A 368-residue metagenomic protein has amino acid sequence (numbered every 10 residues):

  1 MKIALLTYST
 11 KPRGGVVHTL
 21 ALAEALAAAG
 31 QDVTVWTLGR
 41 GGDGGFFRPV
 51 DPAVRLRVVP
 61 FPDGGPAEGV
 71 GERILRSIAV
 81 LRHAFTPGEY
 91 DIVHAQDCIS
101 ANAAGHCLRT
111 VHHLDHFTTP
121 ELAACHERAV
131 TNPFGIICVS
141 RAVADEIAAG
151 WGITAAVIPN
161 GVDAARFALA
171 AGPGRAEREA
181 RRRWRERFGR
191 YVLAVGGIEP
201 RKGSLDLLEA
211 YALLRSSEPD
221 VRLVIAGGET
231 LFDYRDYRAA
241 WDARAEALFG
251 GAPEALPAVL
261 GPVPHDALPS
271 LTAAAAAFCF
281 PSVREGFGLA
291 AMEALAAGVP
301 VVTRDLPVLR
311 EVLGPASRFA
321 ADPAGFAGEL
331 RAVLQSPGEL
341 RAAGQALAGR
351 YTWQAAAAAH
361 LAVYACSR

Functional and structural regions predicted by a protein language model:
A4, I137, R185-K202, L208-Y211 (+1 more regions): Conserved donor-binding/catalytic core segment of Leloir-type glycosyltransferases
L5-P12, E24-R73: N-terminal strand-loop element at the rim of the active site of nucleotide-sugar-dependent glycosyltransferases
A142, G161: Carbohydrate-associated surface elements
G227, R238-V263: Nucleotide-activated donor-binding/catalytic signature segment of Leloir-type glycosyltransferases, i.e., the conserved
L260, S270-A275: Short alpha-helical donor nucleotide-sugar binding micro-motif in glycosyltransferases
V283: Aromatic "clamp/platform" in nucleotide-sugar-dependent glycosyltransferases that forms part of the donor/acceptor
A291, P300-T303: Short hydrophobic beta-strand element within catalytic cores of glycosyltransferases and related nucleotide-activated
R310-A332: Change "using UDP/GDP/dTDP sugars" to "using nucleotide sugars
